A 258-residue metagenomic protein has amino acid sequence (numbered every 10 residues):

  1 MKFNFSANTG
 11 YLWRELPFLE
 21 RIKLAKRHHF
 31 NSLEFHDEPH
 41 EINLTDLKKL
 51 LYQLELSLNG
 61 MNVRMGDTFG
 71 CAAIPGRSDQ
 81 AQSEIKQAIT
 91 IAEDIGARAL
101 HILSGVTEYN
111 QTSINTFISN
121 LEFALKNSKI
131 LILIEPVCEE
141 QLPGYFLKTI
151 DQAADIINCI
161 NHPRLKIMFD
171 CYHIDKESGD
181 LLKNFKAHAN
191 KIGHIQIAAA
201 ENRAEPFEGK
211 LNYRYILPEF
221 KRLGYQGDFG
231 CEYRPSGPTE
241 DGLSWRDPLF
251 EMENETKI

Functional and structural regions predicted by a protein language model:
M1-H29, E41, Y52, Q87-R98 (+2 more regions): Histidine-acidic metal/acid-base catalytic patches
M1-T9, N59-A72: N-terminal small/glycine-rich loop or linker at the start of catalytic domains across soluble metabolic enzymes
Y11, P39, N62-D67, V106-E108 (+2 more regions): Short, flexible active-site-adjacent loop segments at beta-strand->alpha-helix junctions, enriched in small/polar
S32-L54, S104-E108, Q141, E201: Glycine-rich, proline-tolerant flexible connector loops at the mouths of alpha/beta enzymes
E34, G60-N62, H101, L133 (+2 more regions): Conserved beta-strand positions in the central sheet of alpha/beta enzyme cores
D37, I134, F169: Short loop/edge segments at beta-strand edges and connector loops that shape dinucleotide/nucleotide cofactor-binding
Y52-Q53, A72-K166, T256: Active-site acidic/histidine proton-transfer and metal-coordination neighborhood in alpha/beta enzyme cores
R64-G70, T107, A198-A204: Conserved radical SAM core fold
